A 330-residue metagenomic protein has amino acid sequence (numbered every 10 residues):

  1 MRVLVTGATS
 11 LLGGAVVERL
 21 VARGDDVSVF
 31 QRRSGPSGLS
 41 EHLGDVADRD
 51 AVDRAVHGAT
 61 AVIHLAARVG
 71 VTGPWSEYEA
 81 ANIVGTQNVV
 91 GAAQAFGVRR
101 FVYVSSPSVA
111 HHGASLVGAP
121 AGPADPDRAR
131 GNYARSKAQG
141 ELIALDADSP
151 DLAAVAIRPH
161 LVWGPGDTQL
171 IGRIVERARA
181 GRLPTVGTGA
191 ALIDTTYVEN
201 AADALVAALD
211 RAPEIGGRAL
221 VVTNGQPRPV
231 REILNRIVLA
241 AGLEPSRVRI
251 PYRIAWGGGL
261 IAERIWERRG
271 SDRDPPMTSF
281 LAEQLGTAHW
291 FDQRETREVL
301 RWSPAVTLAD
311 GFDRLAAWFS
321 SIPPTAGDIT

Functional and structural regions predicted by a protein language model:
V3-A22: N-terminal Rossmann NAD(P)H-binding glycine-rich loop of SDR-like oxidoreductase domains
G35-P36, L43-V84, A92, H112: NAD(P)H-binding glycine-rich loop region in Rossmannoid oxidoreductase-like domains and their noncatalytic homologs
V84, A114-V162, L183: Catalytic helix-loop patch of NAD(P)-dependent Rossmann-fold dehydrogenases
N88-N132: Conserved Rossmann-fold NAD(P)-dependent oxidoreductase catalytic core, especially the SDR/UDP-sugar
A138, D151, W163-R173, A207-L220 (+2 more regions): Glycine/proline-rich active-site loop of Rossmann-fold NAD(P)-dependent oxidoreductases
A147-N200, A207, I237: NAD(P)-dependent short-chain dehydrogenase/reductase
R211-P276, F312-A316, A326-I329: Mid/C-terminal beta-alpha module of Rossmann-like enzyme folds, strongest in SDR-family dehydrogenases/epimerases
F291-V299, S303-T330: Amphipathic terminal alpha-helices
